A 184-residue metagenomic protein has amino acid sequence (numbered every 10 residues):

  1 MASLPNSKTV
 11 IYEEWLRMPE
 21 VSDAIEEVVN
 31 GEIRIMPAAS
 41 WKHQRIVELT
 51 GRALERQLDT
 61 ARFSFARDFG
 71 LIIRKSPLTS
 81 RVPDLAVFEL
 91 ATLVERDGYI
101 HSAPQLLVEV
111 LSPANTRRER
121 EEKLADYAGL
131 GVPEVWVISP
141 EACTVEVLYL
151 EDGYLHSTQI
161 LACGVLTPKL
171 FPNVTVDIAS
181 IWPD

Functional and structural regions predicted by a protein language model:
M1-D184: Gly/Pro/Ser/Thr-rich low-complexity, intrinsically disordered segments predominantly at protein N-termini
